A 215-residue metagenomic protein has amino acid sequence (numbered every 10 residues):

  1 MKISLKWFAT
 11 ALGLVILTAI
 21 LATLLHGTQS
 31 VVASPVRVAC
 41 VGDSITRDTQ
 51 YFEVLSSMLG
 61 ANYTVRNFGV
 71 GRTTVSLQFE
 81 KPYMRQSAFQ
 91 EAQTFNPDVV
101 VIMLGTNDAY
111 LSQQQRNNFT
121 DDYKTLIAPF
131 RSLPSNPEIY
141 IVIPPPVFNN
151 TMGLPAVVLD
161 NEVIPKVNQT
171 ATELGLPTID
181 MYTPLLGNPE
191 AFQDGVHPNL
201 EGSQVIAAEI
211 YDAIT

Functional and structural regions predicted by a protein language model:
M1-V41, I45-T49, E53, S57-N62 (+4 more regions): N-terminal secretory targeting modules
T10, L24, A39, R66-G69 (+3 more regions): Generic detector of intrinsically disordered, low-complexity, polar/charged segments
A19, A39, T64, I179 (+1 more regions): A generic, residue-level signal for flexible/boundary positions that often mark functional hotspots
A33-C40, I45-K124: Conserved SGNH/GDSL esterase-like catalytic core that processes O-acyl groups on lipids and polysaccharides
M84-T215: Alpha-helical cap/lid subdomain in secreted, periplasmic, or secretory-pathway luminal O-acyl-processing enzymes
